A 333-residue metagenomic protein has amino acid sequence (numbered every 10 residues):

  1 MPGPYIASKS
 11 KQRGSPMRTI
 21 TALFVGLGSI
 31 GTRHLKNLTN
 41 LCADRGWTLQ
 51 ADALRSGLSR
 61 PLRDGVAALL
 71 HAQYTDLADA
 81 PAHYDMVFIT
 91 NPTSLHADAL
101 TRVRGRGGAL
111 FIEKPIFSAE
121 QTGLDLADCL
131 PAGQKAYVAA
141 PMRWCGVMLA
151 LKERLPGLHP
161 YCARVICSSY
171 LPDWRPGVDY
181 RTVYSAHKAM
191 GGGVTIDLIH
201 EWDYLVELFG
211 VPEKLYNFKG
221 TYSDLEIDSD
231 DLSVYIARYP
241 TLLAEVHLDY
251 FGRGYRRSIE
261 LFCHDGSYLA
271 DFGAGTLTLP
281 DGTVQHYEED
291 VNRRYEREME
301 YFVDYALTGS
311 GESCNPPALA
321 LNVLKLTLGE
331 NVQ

Functional and structural regions predicted by a protein language model:
K11-G14, G46, A53-R55, S59 (+3 more regions): C-terminal helix-rich "cap/oligomerization" subdomain common to oxidoreductases
K11-L69: N-terminal Rossmann-like dinucleotide-binding module
H34, D64-A127: Beta-loop-alpha module in the N-terminal Rossmann-like domain of NAD(P)-dependent dehydrogenases, especially those
F117-W174: A contiguous active-site-proximal alpha/beta segment in oxidoreductase catalytic domains
S169-A186: Pol beta-like nucleotidyltransferase catalytic core
R181-L243, Y250-G254, A318-N322: Rossmann-like dinucleotide-binding domain that binds NAD(P)(H)
D224-L232, R238-E300, D304, S313: NAD(P)-dinucleotide binding in Rossmann-like oxidoreductases
